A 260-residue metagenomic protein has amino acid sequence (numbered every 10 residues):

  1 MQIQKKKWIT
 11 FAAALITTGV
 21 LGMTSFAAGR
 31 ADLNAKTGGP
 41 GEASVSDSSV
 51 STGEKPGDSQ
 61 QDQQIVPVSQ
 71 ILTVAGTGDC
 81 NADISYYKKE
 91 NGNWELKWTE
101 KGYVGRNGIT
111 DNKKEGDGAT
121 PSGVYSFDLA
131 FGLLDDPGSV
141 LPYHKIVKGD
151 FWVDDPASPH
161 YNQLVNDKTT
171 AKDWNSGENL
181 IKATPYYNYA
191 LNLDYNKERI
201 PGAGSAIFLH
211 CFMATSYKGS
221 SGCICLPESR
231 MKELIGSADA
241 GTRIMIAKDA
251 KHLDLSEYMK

Functional and structural regions predicted by a protein language model:
M1-I3, V50-S51: Glycine-centered signal
I3-G29: Sec-dependent N-terminal signal peptides of Gram-positive bacterial secreted proteins and lipoproteins
I3-W8, T37, A43, K55-P56 (+1 more regions): Intrinsic disorder/low-complexity segments enriched in polar/small residues
A12-L15, S46, V50, G116: Exposed boundary/loop context
G22-S49, E54: Sec-dependent signal peptide cleavage junction
G53-S220, R230-T242, I246-K260: Cell wall/extracellular polymer interaction/catalysis modules
P227: Conserved "landmark" site that anchors the functional core of diverse proteins
